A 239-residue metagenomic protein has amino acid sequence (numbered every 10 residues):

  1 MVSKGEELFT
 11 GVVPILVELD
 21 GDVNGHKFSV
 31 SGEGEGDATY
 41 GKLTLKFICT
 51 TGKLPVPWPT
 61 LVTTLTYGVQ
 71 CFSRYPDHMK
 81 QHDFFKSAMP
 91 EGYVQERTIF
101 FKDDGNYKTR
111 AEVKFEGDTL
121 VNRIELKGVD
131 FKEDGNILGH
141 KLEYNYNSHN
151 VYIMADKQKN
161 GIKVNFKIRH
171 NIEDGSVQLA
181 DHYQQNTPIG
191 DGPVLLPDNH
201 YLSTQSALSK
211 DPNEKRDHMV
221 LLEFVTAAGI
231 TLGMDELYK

Functional and structural regions predicted by a protein language model:
M1-V2, K239: Universal eukaryotic N-terminal targeting presequences
V2-D22, H26-P59, T63-L65, V69-K86 (+5 more regions): Beta-strand-dominated lipid-handling architectures at cellular/organellar boundaries
A207-L208, N213, F224, D235: Membrane-insertive, pore-forming/entry segments and their flanking low-complexity regions
V220-L222: Short, aromatic- and glycine-rich surface loops/edge beta-strands on solvent-exposed regions
L232-Y238: Short, low-complexity, Pro/Ser/Thr/Gly-rich segments in the mature regions of secreted, periplasmic
